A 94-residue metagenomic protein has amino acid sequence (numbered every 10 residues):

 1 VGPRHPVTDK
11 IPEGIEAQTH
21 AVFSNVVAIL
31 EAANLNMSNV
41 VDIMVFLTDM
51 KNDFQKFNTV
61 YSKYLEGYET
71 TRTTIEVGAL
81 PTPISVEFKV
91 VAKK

Functional and structural regions predicted by a protein language model:
V1-K94: Short, polar/acidic, helix-capping and beta-turn segments at strand->helix junctions that line the mouths
